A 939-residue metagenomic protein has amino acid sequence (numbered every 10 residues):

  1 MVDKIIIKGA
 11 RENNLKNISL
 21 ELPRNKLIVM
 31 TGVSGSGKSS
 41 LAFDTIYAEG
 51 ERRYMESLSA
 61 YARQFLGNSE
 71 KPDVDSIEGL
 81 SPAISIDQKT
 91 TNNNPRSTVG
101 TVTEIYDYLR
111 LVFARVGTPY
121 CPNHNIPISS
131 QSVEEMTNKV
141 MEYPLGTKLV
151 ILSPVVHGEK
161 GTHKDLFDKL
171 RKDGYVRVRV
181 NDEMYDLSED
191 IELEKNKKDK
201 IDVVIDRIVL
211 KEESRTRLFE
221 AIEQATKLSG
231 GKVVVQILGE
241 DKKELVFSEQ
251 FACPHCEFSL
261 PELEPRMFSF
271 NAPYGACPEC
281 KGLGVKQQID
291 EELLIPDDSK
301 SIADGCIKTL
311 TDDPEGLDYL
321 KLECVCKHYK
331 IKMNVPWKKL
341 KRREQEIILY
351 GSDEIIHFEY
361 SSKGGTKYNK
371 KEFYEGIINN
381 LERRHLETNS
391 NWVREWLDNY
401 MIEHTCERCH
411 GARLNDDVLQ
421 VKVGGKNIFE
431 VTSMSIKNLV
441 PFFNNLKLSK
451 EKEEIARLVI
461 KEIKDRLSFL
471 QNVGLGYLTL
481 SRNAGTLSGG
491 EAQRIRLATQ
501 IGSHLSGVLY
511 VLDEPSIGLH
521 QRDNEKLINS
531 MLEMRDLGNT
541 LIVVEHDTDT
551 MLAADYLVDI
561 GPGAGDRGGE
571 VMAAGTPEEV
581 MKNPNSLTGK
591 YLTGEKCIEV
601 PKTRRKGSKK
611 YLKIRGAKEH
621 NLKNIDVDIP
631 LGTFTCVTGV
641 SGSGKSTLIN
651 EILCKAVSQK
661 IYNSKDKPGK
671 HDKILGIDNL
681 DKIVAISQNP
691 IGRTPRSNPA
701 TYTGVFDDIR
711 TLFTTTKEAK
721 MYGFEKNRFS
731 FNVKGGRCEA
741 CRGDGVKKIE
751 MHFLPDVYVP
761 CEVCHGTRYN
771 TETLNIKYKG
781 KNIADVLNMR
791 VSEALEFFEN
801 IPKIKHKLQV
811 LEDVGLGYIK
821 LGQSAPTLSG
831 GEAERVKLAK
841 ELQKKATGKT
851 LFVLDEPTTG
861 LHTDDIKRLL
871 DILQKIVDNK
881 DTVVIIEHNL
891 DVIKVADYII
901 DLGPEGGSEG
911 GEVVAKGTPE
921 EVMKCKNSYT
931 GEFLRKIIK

Functional and structural regions predicted by a protein language model:
M1-K939: Conserved phosphate-binding elements of NTP-dependent enzyme cores
